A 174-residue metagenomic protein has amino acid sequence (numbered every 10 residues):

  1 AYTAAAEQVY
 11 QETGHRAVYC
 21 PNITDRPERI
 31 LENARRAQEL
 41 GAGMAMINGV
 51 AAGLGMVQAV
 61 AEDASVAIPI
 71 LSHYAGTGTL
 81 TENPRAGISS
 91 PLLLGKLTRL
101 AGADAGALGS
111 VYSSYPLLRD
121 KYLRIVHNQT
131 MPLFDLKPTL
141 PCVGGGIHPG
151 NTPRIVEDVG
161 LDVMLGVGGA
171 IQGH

Functional and structural regions predicted by a protein language model:
A1, Y19-C20, L140-C142: Short glycine-rich or small-residue beta-strand-to-loop segments that form or flank ligand, phosphate, metal/Fe-S
Y2-T13, P21, D25-Q38: N-terminal active-site wall of soluble small-molecule enzyme domains
Q11-R16, F134-P138: Short helix-terminating capping/connector loops at secondary-structure junctions
H15-D25, V111-R119: Glycine-rich phosphate-binding "P-loop"
I30-R35, L40-G168: Catalytic alpha/beta core domains of metabolic enzymes, predominantly
A170-G173: A short, acidic, flexible beta-alpha connecting loop/helix-capping segment that sits on the rim of active
